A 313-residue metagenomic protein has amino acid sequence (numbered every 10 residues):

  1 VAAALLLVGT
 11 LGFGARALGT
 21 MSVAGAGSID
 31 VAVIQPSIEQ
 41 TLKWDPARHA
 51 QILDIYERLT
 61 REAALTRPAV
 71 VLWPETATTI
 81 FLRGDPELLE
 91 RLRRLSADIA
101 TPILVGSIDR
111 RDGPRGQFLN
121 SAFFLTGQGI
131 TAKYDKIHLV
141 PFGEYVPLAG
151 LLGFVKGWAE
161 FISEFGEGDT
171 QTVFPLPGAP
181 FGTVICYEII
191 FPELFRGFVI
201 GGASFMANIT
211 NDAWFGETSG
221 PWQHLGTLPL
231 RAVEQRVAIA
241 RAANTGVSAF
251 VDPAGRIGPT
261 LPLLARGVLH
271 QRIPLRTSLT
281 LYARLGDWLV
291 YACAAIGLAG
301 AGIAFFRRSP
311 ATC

Functional and structural regions predicted by a protein language model:
V1-C313: Enzyme catalytic cores with a strong preference for nitrogen-chemistry domains
